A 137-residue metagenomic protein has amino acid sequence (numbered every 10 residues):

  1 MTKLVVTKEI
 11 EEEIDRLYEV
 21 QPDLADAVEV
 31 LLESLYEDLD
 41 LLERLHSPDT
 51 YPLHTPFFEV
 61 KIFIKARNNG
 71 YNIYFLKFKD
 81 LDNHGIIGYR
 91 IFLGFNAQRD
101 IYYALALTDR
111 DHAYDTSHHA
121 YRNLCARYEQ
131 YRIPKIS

Functional and structural regions predicted by a protein language model:
M1-I87, A97-I101, L107-S137: Basic, Lys/Arg-enriched alpha-helical interface segments
R90-L93: Hydrophobic/aromatic beta-strand elements that line small-molecule binding cavities or substrate pockets in beta-rich
